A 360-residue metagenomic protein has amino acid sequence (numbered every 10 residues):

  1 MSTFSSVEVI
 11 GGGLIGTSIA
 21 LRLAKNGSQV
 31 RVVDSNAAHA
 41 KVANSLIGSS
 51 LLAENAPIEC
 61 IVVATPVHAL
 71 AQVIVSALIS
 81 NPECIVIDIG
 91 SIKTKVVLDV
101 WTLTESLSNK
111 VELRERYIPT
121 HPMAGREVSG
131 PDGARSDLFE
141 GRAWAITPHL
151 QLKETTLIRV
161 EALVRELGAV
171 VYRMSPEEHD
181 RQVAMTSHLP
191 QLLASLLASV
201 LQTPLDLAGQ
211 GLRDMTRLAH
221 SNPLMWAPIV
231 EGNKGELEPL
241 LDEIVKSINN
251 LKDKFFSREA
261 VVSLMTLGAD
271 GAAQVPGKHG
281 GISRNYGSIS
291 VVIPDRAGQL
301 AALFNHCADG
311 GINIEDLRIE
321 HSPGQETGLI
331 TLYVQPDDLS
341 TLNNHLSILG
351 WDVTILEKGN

Functional and structural regions predicted by a protein language model:
M1-L51, C60: NAD(P)+-binding Rossmann beta1-loop-alpha1 motif at the extreme N-terminus of oxidoreductases
S35-N36, G90, E320: Residues in the short beta-alpha loop(s) of Rossmann-like NAD(P)-binding domains
I61-V62, I87: N-terminal Rossmann-like NAD(P) cofactor-binding module of classical short-chain dehydrogenase/reductase
V73-P131: Rossmann-like NAD(P)(H) cofactor-binding subdomain of soluble oxidoreductases
L138-H220: Internal alpha-helical scaffold of NAD(P)-dependent oxidoreductase catalytic cores
T203-A269, Y286-I289, R296: Interdomain hinge/lid region at the active-site interface of Rossmann-like NAD(P)-dependent oxidoreductases
G271-N360: A conserved regulatory-domain signal marking ACT and ACT-like small-molecule sensing domains and adjacent regulatory
